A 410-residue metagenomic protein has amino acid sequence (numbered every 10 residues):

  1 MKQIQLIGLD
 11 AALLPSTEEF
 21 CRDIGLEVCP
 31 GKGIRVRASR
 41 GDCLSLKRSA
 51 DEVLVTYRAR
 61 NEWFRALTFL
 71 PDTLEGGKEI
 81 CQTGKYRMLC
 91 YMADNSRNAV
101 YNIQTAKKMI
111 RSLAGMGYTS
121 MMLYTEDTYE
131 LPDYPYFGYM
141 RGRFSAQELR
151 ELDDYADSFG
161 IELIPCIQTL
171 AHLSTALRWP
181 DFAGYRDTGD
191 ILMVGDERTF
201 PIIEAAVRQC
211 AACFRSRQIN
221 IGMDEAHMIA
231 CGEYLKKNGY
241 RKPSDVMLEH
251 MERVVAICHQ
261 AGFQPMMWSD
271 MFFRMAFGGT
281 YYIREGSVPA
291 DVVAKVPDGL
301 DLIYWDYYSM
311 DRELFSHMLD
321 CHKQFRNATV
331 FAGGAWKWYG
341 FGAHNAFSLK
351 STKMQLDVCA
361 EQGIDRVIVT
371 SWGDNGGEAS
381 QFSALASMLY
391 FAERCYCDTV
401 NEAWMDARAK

Functional and structural regions predicted by a protein language model:
M1-Y86, M354, R366, G377: Contiguous, structured surface segment used for ligand recognition
K2-K32, R111, E151-D154, G160-E162 (+4 more regions): Substrate-binding groove of N-acetylhexosamine-processing glycoside hydrolases
Q3, E52-H259, M266, F331-G333 (+2 more regions): Feature activates predominantly on carbohydrate-active enzymes
D10, R40-D42, N61, R97-A99 (+3 more regions): Residues that cap or initiate secondary-structure elements
K32, A38, I167, M223-E225 (+1 more regions): A general secondary-structure junction signal
